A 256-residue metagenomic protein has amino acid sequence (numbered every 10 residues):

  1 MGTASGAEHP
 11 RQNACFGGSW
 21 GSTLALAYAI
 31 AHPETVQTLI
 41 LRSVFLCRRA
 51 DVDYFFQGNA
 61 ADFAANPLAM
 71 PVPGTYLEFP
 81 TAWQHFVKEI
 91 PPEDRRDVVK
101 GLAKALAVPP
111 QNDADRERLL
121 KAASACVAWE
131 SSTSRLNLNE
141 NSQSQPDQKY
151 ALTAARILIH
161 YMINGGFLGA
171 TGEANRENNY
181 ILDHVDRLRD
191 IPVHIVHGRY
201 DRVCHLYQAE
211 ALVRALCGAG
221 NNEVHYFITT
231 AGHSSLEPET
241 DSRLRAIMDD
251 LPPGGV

Functional and structural regions predicted by a protein language model:
M1-N13: Conserved acidic catalytic loop of the alpha/beta-hydrolase fold
C15-G17, R42, V196: Short beta-strand immediately N-terminal to the catalytic nucleophile in serine-hydrolase-like folds
S22-P33, L39: Short glycine-enriched nucleophile-adjacent loop and the immediately C-terminal alpha-helix near the catalytic center
E34-L102: A catalytic-pocket lid/entrance helix-loop region that shapes and gates access to the active site across common
H160-V185: Active-site nucleophile elbow and catalytic-triad environment of alpha/beta-hydrolase enzymes
L188-R189, I195-H197, D201: Short beta-strand/loop motif that positions the catalytic acidic residue of the alpha/beta-hydrolase fold
R202-Q208: Conserved alpha/beta-hydrolase "acid-adjacent" motif
A219-V256: Catalytic active-site module of serine/aspartate enzymes centered on a nucleophile-bearing elbow/loop
